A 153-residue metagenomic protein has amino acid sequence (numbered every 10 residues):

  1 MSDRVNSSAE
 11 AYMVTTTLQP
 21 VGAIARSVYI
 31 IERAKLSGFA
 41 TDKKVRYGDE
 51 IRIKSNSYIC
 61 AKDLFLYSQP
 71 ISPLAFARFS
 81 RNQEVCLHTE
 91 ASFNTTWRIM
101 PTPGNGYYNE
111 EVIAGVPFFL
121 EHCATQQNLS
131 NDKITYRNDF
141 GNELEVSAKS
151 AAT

Functional and structural regions predicted by a protein language model:
M1-T153: Lectin-like carbohydrate-binding module/patch detector with strong preference for beta-trefoil
